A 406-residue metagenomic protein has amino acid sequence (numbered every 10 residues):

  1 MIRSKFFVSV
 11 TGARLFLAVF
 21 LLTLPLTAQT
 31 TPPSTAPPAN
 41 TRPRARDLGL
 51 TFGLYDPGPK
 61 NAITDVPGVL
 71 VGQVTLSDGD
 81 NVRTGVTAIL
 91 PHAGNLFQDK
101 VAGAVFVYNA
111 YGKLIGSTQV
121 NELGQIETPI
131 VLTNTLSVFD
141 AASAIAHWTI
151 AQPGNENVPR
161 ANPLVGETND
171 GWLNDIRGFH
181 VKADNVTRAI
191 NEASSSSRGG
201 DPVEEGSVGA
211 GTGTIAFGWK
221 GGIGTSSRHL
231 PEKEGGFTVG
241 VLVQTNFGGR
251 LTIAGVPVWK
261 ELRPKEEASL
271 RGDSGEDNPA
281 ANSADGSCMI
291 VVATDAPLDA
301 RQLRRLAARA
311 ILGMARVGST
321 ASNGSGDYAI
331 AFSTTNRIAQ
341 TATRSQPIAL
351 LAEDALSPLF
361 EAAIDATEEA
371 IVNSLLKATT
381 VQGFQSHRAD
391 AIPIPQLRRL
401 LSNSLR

Functional and structural regions predicted by a protein language model:
M1-T11: N-terminal secretory signal peptides that target proteins for export/translocation
F6-V8, L17, S274: Sequence-pattern detector for short linear motifs and compositional/periodic biases rather than a specific fold
S9, A13, A45-L48: Short linear sequence motifs
G12-P25: Bacterial N-terminal signal peptides
Q29-R406: Alpha/propeptide regions of enzymes that mature by internal proteolysis
